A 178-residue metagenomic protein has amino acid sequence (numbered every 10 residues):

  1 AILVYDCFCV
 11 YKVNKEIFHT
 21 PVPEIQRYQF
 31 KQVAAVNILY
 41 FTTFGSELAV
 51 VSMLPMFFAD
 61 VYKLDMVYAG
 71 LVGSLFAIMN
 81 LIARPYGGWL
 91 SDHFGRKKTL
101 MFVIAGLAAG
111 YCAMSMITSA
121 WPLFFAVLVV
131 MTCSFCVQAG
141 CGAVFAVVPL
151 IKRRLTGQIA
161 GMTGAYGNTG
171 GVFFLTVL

Functional and structural regions predicted by a protein language model:
A1-L3, C7-V36: Juxtamembrane intracellular "pre-TM" segments in multi-pass secondary transporters
K31-A77: Extracytoplasmic gate region of multi-pass secondary transporters
A77-P85, V172: Residue-level signature of mid-helix packing/kink "hotspots" within the transmembrane helices of 12-pass Major
A83-G95: Helix-to-loop junctions at the C-terminal end of transmembrane segments in multipass secondary transporters
D92-A105: Cytoplasmic membrane-interface "Motif A"-like loop-to-helix N-cap segments of 12-TM Major Facilitator Superfamily
A105-A120: C-terminal ends and interior cores of transmembrane alpha-helices in multi-pass membrane transporters/permeases
A139-K152: Intracellular juxtamembrane helix-capping segments at the cytosolic ends of symmetry-related transmembrane helices
R153-L178: A late C-terminal transmembrane helix in Major Facilitator Superfamily
